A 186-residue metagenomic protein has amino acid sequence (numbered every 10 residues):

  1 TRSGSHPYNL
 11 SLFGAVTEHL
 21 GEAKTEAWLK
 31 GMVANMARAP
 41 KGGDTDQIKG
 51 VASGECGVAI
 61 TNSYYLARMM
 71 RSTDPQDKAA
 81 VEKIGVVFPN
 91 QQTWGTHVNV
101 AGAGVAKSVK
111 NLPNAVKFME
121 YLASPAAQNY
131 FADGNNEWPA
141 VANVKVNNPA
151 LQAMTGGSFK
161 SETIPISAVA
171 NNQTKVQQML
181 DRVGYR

Functional and structural regions predicted by a protein language model:
R2-S3, S63-Y64, G134-N135: Short secondary-structure boundary segments
S5-Y8, Y64-A67, Q91-W94, K110 (+1 more regions): Solvent-exposed loop/turn segments at secondary-structure junctions within structured extracellular/periplasmic domains
Y8-S11, A15-P89: Ligand-binding pocket segment of bilobal, Venus flytrap-like solute-binding proteins
T17-G21, A34-A37, A52, C56 (+5 more regions): Sec-exported extracytoplasmic/periplasmic mature domains
K30, T45, K49, S53 (+5 more regions): Solvent-exposed, polar/charged alpha-helical surfaces in well-ordered, non-transmembrane soluble domains, broadly
V81-N111: Flexible, solvent-exposed loop/hinge segments that line or gate ligand/substrate-binding clefts
A101-T163: Mature extracytoplasmic/periplasmic domains
G157-R186: Conserved C-terminal helix/tail region of periplasmic/extracytoplasmic solute-binding proteins
